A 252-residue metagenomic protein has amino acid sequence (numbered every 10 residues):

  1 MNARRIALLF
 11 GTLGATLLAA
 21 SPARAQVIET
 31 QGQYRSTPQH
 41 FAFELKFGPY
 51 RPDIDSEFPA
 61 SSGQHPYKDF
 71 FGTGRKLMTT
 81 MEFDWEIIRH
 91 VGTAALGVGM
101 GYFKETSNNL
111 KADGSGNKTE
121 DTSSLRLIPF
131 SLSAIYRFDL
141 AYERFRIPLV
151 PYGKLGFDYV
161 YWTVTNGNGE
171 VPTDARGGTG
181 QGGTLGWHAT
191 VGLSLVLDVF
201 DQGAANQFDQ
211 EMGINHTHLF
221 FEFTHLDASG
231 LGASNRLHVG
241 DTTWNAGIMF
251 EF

Functional and structural regions predicted by a protein language model:
M1-T37: Cleavable N-terminal export/targeting peptides
R24-E86, G230-H238, M249-E251: Short glycine/proline- and aromatic-enriched beta-strand/turn motifs that initiate or cap beta-hairpins
Q26-Q39, E86-A94, D139-L149, D198-T217: Short loop/turn motifs that connect adjacent beta-strands in outer-membrane beta-barrel proteins
F41-F43, L77-M81, I128-Y136, P151 (+2 more regions): Hydrophobic, lipid-facing positions within transmembrane beta-strands of outer-membrane proteins
F47-D53, M100-T106, F138, F157-T165 (+3 more regions): Transmembrane beta-strands of outer-membrane beta-barrel pores
D53-R75, F103-F130, Y161-L185, G232-H238: Extracellular/periplasm-exposed beta-strand and loop segments of Gram-negative cell-envelope proteins, dominated by
T79-G167: Gram-negative (and chloroplast) outer-membrane scaffold detector with strong preference for beta-barrel transmembrane
G192-F252: Predominantly the C-terminal beta-signal and adjacent terminal strand-loop region of outer-membrane beta-barrel
